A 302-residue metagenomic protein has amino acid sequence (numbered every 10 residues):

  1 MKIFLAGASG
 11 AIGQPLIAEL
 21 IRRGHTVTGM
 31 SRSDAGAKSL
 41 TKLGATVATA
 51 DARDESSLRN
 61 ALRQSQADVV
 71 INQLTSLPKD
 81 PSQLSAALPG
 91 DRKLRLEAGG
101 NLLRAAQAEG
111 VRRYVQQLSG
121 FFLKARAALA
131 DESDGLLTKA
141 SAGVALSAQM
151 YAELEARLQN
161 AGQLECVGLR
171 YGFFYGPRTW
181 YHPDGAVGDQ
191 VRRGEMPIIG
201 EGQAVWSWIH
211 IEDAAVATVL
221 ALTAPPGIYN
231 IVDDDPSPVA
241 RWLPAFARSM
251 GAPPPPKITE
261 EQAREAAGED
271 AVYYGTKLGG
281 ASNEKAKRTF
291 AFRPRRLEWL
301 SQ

Functional and structural regions predicted by a protein language model:
I3-H25: N-terminal Rossmann NAD(P)H-binding glycine-rich loop of SDR-like oxidoreductase domains
P15, A215-D270: Mid/C-terminal beta-alpha module of Rossmann-like enzyme folds, strongest in SDR-family dehydrogenases/epimerases
R32-T41, A45-E97, N101: NAD(P)H-binding glycine-rich loop region in Rossmannoid oxidoreductase-like domains and their noncatalytic homologs
A50, E55, P253, D270-Q302: C-terminal amphipathic/interface module of NAD(P)-dependent oxidoreductases and related NAD-binding regulators
S82-V144: Conserved Rossmann-fold NAD(P)-dependent oxidoreductase catalytic core, especially the SDR/UDP-sugar
R113, L118-S119, E153-P177: Conserved beta-loop-beta element that borders a ligand/cofactor-binding pocket
S141-S147, G172-W180, E201-I209: Glycine-rich "substrate-gating" loop/helix at the edge of Rossmann-like oxidoreductase active sites
V187-P197, E201-P236: Alpha-helical substrate-binding/gating segment
